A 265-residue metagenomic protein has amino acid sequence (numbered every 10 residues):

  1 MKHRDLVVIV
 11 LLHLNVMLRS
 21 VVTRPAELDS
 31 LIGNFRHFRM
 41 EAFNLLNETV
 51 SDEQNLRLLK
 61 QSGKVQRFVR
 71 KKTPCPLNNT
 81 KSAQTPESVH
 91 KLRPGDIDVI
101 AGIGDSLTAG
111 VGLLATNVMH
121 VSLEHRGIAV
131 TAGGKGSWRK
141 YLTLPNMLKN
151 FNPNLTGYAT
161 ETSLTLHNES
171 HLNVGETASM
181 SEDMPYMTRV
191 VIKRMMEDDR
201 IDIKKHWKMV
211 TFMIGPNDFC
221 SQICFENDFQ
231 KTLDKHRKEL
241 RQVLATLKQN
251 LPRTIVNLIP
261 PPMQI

Functional and structural regions predicted by a protein language model:
K2-I103, L107-L164, I203-H206: N-terminal secretory targeting modules
N47, Q249, Q264-I265: Long hydrophobic alpha-helices with heptad-repeat/coiled-coil character
T85-A101, T188-K204, L244-R253: Short amphipathic alpha-helices and their capping/turn segments at secondary-structure boundaries
V99, M209-T211, I255: Structural motif
I103-G104, V174, I259: Short hydrophobic segments within beta-strands
V118-E239, A245, M263: Conserved SGNH/GDSL esterase-like catalytic core that processes O-acyl groups on lipids and polysaccharides
T254-I265: Aromatic-lined glycan-binding groove of carbohydrate-active enzymes
